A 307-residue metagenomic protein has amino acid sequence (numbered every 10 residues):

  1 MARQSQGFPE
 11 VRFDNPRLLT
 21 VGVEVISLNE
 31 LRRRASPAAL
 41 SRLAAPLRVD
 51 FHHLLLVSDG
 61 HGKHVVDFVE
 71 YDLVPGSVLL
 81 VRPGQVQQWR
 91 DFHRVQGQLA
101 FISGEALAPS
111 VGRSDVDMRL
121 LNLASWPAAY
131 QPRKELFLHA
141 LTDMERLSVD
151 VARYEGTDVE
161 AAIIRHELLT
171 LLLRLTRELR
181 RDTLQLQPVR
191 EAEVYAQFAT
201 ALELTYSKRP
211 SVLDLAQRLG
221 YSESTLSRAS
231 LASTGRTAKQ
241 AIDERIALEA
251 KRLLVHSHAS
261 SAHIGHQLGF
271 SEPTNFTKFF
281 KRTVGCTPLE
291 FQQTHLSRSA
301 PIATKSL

Functional and structural regions predicted by a protein language model:
M1-Y71, T304-S306: Generic protein-terminus/edge-of-domain signal
Q6-L18, E24, F92-R153: A hydrophobic/aromatic-rich effector-binding and dimerization subdomain of bacterial HTH-type transcriptional regulators
K63-V65, V81, Q87-F92: Short beta-strand His + acidic residue motifs that chelate non-heme Fe in jelly-roll/DSBH and cupin folds
F68-L80: Short acidic-glycine-tyrosine-enriched beta hairpin
G76, L226-S230, N275-F276, F280: Short hydrophobic/aromatic patch on the recognition helix
E155-I164, L173-L219, A232-T237, E244: Short, Lys/Arg-enriched, Trp-marked, Pro/Gly-tolerant hinge/linker segments that flank
A232-P273, T277, E290-L307: Terminal helix-turn-helix DNA-binding modules in bacterial transcription factors
